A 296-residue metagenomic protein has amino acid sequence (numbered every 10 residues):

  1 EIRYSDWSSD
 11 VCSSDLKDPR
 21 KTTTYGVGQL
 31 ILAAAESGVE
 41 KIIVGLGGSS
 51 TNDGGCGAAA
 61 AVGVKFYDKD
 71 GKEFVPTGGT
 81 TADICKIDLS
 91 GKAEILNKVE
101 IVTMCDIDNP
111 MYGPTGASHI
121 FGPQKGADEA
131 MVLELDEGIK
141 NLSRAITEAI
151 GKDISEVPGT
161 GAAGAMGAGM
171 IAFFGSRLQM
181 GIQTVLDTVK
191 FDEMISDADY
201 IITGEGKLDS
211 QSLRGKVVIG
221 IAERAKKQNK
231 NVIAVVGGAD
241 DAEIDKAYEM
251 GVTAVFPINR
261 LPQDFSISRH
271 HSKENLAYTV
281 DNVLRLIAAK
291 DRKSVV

Functional and structural regions predicted by a protein language model:
E1-C12, K293-V296: Single conserved hydrophobic/aromatic residue that forms the stacking wall/gate of nucleotide- or nucleobase-binding
S9-E36, L178-D199, K207-L208, I267-S272: Glycine-rich oxoanion-binding loops at beta->alpha junctions
L16, T22, K72, I101-A163: Carboxylate- and glycine-rich phosphate/diphosphate-binding segment that chelates Mg2+/Mn2+
K21-L32, E36-I43, S50-E100: Glycine/threonine-rich beta-strand-loop-alpha-helix active-site module that forms ligand/phosphate-binding
K41, D199-Y200: Structural motif
V44, T103, A234-V235: Structural beta-sheet core signal
E134-A198: Oxyanion-binding "anion nests"
Y200, G206-R292: C-terminal non-catalytic interaction/assembly regions of soluble proteins
